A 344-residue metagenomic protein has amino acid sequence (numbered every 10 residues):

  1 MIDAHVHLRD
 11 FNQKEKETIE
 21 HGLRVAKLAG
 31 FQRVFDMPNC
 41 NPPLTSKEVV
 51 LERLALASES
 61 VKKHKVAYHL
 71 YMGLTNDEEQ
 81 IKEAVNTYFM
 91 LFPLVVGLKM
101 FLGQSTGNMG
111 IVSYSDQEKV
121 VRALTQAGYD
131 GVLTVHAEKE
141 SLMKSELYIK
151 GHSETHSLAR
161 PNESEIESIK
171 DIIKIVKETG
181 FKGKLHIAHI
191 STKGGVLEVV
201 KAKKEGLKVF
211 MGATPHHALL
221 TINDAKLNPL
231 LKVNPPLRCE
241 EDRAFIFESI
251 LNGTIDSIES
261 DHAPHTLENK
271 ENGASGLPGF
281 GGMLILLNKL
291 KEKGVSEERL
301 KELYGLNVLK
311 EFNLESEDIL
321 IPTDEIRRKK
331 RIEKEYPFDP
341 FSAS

Functional and structural regions predicted by a protein language model:
M1-S60: Metal-associated gating/positioning segment near the N- to mid-region
I2-E17, V66-K82, L102, M109 (+1 more regions): Active-site mouth loops of central-metabolism enzymes
H5, A26, Y68, L98 (+7 more regions): Divalent metal-coordination and catalytic microenvironments
V34-D36, H69-Y71, K184-H189: Short catalytic-loop micro-motif centered on adjacent basic/acidic residues
K47-Y71, Q117-V135, E167, F280-L290: Alpha-helix-loop-beta-strand connector modules within alpha/beta enzyme cores
K82-I258: Histidine/acidic residue-rich metal-binding segments in metalloenzymes
T155-K182, L251-N252, S257-I321: His/Asp/Glu-enriched, well-ordered alpha-helical/loop segment that forms or immediately abuts the divalent-metal
S275, G282, D318-S344: C-terminal cap of metal-dependent C-N hydrolases
